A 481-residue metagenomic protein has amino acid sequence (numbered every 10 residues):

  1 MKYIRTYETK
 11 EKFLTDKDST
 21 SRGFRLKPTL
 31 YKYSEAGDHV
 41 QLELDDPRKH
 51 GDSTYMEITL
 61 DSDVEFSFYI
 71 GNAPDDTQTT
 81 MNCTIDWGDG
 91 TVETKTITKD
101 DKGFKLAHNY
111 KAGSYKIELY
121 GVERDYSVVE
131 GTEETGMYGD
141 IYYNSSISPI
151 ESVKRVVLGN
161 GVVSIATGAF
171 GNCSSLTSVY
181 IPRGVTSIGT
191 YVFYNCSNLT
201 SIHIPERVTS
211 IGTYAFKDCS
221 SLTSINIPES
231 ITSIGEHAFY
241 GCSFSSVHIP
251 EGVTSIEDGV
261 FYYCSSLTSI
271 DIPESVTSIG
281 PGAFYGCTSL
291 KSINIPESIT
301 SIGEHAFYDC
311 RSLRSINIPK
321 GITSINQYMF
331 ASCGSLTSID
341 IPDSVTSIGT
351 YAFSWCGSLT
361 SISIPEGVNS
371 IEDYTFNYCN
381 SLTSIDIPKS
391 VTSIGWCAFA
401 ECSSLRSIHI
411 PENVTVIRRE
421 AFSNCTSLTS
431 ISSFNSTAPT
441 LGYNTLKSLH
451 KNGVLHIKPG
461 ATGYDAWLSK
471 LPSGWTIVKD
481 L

Functional and structural regions predicted by a protein language model:
Y3, Y7, K12-D18, R22-G168 (+3 more regions): N-terminal capping/linker segments that flank leucine-rich repeat
E8-E11, T223, N326, G395: A periodicity- and composition-biased signal for non-globular, repetitive helical segments
T9-H50, S174, T190, S197 (+6 more regions): Intrinsically disordered, low-complexity polar segments enriched in Ser/Thr/Pro and acidic
Y55-E57, I117-V122, Y126-G136, S148-S164 (+14 more regions): Structural signature of tandem-repeat unit edges
A166-G171, G189-Y194, G212-K217, G235-A238 (+9 more regions): Consensus positions within tandem repeat domains that build extended binding/scaffold surfaces
